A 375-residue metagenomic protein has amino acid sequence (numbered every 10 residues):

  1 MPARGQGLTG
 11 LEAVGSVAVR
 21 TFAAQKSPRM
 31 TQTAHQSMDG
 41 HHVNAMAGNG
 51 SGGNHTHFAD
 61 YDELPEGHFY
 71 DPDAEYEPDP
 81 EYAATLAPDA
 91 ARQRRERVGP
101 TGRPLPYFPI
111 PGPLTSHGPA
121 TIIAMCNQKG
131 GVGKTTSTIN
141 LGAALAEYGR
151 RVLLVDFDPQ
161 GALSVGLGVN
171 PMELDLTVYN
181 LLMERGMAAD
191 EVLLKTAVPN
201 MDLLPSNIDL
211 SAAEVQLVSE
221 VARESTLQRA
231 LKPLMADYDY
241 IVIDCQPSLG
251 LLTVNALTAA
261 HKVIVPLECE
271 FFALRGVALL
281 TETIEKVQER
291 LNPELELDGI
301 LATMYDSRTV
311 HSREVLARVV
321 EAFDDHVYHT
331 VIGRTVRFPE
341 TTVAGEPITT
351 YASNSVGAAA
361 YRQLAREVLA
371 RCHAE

Functional and structural regions predicted by a protein language model:
M1-E375: P-loop NTP-binding core
